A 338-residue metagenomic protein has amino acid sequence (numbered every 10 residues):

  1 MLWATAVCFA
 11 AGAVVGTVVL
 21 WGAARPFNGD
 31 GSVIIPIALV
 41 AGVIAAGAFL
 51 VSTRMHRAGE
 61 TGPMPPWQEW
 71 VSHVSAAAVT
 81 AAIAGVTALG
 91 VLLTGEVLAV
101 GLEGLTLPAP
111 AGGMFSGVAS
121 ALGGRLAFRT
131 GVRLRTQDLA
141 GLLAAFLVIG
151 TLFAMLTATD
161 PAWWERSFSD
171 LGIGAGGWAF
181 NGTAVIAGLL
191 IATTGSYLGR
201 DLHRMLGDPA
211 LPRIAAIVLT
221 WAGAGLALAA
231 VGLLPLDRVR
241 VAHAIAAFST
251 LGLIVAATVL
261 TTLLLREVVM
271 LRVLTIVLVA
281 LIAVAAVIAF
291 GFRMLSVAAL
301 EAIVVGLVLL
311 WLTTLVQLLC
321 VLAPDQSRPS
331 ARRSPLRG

Functional and structural regions predicted by a protein language model:
M1-L50, G338: N-terminal signal-anchor module of multipass membrane proteins
L2-A6, D30-I44, A76-A81, G104-A119 (+4 more regions): Alpha-helical transmembrane segments of polytopic membrane proteins
S32-I34, A216-H243: Membrane-helix boundary elements
V51-R54, L189-L206: Transmembrane alpha-helical segments in integral membrane proteins
M64-A179: Membrane-interface helix-loop-helix junctions at boundaries between adjacent transmembrane segments
W67-W70, R200-G225: Cytoplasmic juxtamembrane regions at transmembrane-helix boundaries
S120-T130, T194-S196, L253-V268, T314-L319: Alpha-helical transmembrane segments in multipass membrane proteins, preferentially the mid-helix core
M270-G338: Terminal transmembrane helical module of multi-pass membrane proteins
